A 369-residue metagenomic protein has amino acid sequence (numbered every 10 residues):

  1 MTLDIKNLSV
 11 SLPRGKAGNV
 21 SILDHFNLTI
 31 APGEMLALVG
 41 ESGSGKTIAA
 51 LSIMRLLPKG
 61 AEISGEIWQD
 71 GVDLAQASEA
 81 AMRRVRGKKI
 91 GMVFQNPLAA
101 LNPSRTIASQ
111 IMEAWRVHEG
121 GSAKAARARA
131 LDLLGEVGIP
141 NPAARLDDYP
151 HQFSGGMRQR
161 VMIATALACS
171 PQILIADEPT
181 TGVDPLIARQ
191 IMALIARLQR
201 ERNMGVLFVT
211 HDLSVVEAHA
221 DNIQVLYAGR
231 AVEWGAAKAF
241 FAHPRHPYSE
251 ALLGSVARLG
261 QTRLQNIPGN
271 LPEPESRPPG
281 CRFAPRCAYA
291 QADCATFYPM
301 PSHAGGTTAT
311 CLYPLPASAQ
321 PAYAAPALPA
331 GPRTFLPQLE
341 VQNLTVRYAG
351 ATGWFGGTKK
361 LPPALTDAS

Functional and structural regions predicted by a protein language model:
R55, I175, P179, V183-Q265: P-loop NTP-binding/switch modules centered on Walker-like glycine-rich loops
E62-D73: Conserved ABC transporter NBD signature motif
L74-G91, S109, V117, A123 (+3 more regions): ABC ATPase NBD coupling module
A125-A144, L253: Conserved ABC ATPase "signature" region
P140-A144, W234-P337: Short catalytic/signature loops enriched in Gly
A168-Q172: A short, proline-enriched helix->beta-strand linker immediately N-terminal to the Walker B motif in ABC-type P-loop
